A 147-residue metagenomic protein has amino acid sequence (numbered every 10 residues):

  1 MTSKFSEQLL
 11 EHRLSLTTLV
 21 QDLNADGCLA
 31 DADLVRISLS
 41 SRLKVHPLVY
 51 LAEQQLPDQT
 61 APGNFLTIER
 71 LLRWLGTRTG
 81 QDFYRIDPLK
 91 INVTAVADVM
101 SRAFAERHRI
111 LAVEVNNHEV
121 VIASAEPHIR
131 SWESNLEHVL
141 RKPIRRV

Functional and structural regions predicted by a protein language model:
T2, L10, A25, V45 (+1 more regions): Polyanionic, low-complexity intrinsically disordered segments
F5-E11, D33-L39: Short, recurring structural edge motifs at helix starts
E11-L16, R42-L43: Short acidic alpha-helix initiation/capping motifs at coil-to-helix transition points, especially at protein N-termini
T17-L29: The feature marks the first
L19, D33, L43-P47: Short N-terminal amphipathic alpha-helix/helix-capping patch enriched in small hydrophobics with frequent Ser/Thr
N24, S38-R42: Hydrophobic residues in alpha-helical segments
A30-D33, D58-T60: Short loop/beta submotifs within extracellular cysteine-rich repeat domains
P143-V147: Short, intrinsically disordered, charge-balanced linker/junction segments flanking boundaries in proteins
